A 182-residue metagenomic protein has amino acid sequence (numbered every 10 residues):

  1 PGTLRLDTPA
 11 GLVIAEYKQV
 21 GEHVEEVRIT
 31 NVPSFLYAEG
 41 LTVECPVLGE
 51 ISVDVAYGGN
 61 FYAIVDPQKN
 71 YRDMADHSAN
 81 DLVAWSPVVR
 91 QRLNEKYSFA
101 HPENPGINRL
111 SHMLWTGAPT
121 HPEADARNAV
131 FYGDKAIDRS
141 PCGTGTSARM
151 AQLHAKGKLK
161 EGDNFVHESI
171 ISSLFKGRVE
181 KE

Functional and structural regions predicted by a protein language model:
P1-T144, A148-E182: Active-site proximal loop and beta-alpha junction motif in alpha/beta enzyme cores
